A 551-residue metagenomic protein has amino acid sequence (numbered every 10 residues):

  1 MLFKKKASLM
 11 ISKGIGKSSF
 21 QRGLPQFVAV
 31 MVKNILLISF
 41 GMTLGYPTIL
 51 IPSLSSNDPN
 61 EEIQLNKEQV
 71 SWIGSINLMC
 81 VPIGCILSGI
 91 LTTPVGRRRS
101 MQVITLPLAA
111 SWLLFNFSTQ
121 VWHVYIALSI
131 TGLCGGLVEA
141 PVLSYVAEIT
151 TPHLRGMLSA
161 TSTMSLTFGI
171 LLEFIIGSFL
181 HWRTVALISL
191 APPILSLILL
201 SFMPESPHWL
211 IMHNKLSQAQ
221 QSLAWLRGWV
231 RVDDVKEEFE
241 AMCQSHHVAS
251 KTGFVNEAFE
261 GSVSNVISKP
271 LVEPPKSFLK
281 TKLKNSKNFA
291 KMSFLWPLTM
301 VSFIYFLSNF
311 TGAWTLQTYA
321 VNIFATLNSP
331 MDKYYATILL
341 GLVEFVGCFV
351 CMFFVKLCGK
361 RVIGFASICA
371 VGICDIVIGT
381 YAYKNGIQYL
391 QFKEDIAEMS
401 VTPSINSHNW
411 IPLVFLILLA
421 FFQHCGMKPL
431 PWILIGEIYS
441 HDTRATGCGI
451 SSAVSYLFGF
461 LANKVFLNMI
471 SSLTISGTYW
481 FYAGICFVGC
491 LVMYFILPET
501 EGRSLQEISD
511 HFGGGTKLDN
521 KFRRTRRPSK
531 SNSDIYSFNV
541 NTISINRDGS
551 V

Functional and structural regions predicted by a protein language model:
L2-Q218, K251-V551: Transmembrane-helix signature of 12-pass secondary carriers
F27, S222, E238: DHp/HisKA histidine-phosphotransfer helix
L216-S217, L223-R231: TPR/TPR-like (Sel1-like) alpha-helical repeat modules
R231-E237: Boundary/linker segments of alpha-helical solenoid repeat arrays
M242-C243, N532: Acidic, Ser/Thr-rich low-complexity segments on the non-lumenal side of membrane proteins
S245-S250: Short, basic alpha-helical nucleic acid-contact segments in DNA-binding proteins and DNA transaction factors
